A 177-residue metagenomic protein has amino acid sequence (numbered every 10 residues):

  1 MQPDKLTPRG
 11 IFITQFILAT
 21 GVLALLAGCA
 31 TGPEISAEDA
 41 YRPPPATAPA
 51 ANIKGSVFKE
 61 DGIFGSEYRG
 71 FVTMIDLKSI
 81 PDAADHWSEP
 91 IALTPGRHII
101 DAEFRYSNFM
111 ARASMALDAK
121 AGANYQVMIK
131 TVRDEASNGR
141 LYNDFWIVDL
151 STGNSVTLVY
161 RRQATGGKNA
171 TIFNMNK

Functional and structural regions predicted by a protein language model:
M1-A30: Sec-dependent bacterial lipoprotein signal peptides
C29-K177: Short loop/turn and low-complexity linker motifs enriched in small/turn-promoting residues
